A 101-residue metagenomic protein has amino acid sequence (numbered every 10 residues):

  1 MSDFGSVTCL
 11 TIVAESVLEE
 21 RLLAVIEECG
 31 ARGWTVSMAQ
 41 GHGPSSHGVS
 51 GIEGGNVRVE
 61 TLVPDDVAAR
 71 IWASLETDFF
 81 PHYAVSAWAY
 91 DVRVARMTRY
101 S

Functional and structural regions predicted by a protein language model:
M1-S101: Positively charged, small/polar-rich N-terminal and surface patches that mediate targeting and assembly and bind
